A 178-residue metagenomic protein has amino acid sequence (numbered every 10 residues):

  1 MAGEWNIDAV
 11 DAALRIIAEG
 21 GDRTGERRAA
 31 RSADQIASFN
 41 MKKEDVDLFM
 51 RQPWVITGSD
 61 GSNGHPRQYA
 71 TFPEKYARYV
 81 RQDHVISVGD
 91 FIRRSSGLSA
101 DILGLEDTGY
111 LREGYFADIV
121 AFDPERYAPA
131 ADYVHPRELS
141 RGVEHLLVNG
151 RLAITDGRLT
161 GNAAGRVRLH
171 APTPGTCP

Functional and structural regions predicted by a protein language model:
M1-H84: Active-site neighborhoods of metal-dependent hydrolases
D11-I17, V88-S96, L111: Short, well-structured alpha-helical segments that form the helix of a local strand-helix-strand
A12, G97-L98, D118, H145-N149: Mid-to-C-terminal alpha-helical segments outside catalytic/metal-binding sites
E19, F72-Y76, I92-L98, A117-V120: Active/binding-pocket-proximal capping segment
E26-M41, V46, V88-D90, A100-R137: Acidic, glycine-enriched loop/beta-strand segments at the rims of small-molecule binding/catalytic pockets
E44-W54, D60, T71, V120-R166: C-terminal cap of metal-dependent C-N hydrolases
R168-P178: Short, solvent-exposed cationic patches
